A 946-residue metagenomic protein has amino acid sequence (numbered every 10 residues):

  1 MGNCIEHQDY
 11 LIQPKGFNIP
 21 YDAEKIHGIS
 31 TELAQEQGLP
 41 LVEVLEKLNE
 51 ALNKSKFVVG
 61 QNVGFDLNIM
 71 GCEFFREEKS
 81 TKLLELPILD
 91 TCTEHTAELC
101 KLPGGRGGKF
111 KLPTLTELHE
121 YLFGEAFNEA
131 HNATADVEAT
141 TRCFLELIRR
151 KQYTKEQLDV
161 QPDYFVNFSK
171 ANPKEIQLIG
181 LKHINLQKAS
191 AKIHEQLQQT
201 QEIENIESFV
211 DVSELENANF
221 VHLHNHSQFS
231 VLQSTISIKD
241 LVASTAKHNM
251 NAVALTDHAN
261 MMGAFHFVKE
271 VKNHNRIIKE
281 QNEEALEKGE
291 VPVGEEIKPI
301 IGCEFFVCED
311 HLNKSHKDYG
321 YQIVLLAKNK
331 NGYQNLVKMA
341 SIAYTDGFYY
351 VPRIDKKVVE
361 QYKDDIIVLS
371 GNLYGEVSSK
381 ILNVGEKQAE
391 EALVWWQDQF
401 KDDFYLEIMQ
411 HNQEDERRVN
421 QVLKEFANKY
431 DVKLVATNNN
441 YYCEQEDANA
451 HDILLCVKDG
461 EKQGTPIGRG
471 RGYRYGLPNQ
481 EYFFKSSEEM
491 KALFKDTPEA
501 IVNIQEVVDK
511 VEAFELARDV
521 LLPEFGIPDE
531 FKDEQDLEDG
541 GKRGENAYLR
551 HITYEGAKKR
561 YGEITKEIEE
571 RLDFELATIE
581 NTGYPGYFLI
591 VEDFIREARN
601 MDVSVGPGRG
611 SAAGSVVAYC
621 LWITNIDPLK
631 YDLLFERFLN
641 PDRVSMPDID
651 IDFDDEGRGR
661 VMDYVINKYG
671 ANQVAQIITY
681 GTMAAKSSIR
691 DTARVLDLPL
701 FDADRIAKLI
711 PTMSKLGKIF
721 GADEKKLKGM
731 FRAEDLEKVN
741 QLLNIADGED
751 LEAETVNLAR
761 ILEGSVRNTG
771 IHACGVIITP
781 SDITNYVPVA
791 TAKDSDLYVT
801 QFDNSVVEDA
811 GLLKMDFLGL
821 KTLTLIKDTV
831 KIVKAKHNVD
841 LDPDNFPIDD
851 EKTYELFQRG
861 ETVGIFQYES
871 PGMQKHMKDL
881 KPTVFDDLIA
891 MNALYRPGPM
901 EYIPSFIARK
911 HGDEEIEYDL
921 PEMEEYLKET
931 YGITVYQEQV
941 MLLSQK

Functional and structural regions predicted by a protein language model:
M1-T31, N49-N172: Metal-dependent phosphoesterase core characteristic of DEDDh/y 3'-5' exonuclease domains
C4-D9, A34, I88-L89, F220 (+3 more regions): Conserved beta-strand scaffold positions in the cores of enzyme catalytic domains, especially in NTP/NDP-utilizing
I26-L45: Metal-dependent phosphoesterase signature
Q37-G38, G60-N62, G371: Short His-Asn-centered micro-motif
V44-K47, A51, S244: CheY-like receiver
E146-R150, Q157, A171-V212: Extreme N-terminal flexible tails
K192-K946: Alpha-helical scaffold/interaction cores of sigma-54-like transcription cofactors and many family A DNA polymerases
